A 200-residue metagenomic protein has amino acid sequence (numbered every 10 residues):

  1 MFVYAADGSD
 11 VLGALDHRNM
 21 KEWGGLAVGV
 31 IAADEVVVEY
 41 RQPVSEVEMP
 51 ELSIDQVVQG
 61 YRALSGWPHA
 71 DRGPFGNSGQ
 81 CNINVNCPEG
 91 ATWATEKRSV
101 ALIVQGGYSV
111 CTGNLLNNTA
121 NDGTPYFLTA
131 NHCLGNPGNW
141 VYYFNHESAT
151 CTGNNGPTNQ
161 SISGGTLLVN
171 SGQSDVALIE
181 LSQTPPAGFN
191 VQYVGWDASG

Functional and structural regions predicted by a protein language model:
M1-V11, Y142: Extended low-complexity, serine/threonine- and proline-enriched intrinsically disordered segments
D7-E35, R41-E46: Beta-sandwich interaction modules
V30-G200: Serine endopeptidase catalytic core focused on the charge-relay Asp
